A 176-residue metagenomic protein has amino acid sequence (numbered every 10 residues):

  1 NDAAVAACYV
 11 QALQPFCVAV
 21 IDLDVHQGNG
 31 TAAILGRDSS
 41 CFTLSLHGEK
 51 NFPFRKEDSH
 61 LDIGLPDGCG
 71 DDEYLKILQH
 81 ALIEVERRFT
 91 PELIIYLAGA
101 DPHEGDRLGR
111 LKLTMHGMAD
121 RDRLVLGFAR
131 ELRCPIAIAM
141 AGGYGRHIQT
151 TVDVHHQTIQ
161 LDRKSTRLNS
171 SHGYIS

Functional and structural regions predicted by a protein language model:
N1-R167: A general "terminal functional-core" signal
K164, L168-S176: Single conserved hydrophobic/aromatic residue that forms the stacking wall/gate of nucleotide- or nucleobase-binding
